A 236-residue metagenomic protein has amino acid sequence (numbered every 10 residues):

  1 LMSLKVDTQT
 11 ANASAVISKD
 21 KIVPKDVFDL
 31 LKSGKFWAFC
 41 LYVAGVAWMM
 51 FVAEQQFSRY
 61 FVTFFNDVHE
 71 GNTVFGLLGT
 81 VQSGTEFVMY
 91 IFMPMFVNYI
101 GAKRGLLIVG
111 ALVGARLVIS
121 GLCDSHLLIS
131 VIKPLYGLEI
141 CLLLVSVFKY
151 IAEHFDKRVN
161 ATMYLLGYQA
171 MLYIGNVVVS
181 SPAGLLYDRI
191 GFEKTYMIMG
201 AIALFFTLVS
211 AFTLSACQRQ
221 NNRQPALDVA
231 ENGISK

Functional and structural regions predicted by a protein language model:
L1-N12, T207-S215: C-terminal membrane-cytosol helix-exit motif in multi-pass small-molecule transporters
V6-C40, D67, E231-S235: Juxtamembrane intracellular "pre-TM" segments in multi-pass secondary transporters
K32-A53, P134-L138, Q169: Pair of pore-lining "gating" transmembrane helices in MFS-fold secondary transporters
V52-F75: Short amphipathic helix-loop junctions that connect adjacent transmembrane helices in Major Facilitator Superfamily/SLC
V88-A102, Y187-D188: Helix-to-loop junctions at the C-terminal end of transmembrane segments in multipass secondary transporters
R104-I119: Structural signature of the two symmetry-related core transmembrane helices
L142-D156: Intracellular juxtamembrane helix-capping segments at the cytosolic ends of symmetry-related transmembrane helices
P182-F205: A membrane-interface helix-boundary motif in multi-pass transporters
